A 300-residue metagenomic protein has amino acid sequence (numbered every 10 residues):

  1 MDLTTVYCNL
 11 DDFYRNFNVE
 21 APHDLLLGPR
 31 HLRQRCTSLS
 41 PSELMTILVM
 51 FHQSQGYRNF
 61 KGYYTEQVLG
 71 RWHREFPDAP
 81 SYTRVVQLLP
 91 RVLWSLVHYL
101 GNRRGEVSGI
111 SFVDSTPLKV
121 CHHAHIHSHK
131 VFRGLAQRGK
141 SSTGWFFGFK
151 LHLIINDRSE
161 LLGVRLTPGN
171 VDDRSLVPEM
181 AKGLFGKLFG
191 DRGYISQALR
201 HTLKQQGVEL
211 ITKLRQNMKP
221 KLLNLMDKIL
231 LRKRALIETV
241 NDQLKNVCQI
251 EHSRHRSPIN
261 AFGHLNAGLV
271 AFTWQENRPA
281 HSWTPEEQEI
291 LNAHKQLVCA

Functional and structural regions predicted by a protein language model:
M1-A300: Short alpha-helical elements
